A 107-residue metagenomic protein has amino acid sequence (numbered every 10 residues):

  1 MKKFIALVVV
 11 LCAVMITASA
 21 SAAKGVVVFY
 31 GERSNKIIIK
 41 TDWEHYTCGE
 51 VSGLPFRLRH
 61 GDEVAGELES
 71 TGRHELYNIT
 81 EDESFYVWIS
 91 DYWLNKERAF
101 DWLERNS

Functional and structural regions predicted by a protein language model:
M1-I5, V9: Positively charged n-region of N-terminal signal peptides that target proteins for export
A13-A18: N-terminal signal peptide c-region/cleavage motif recognized by signal peptidases
S19-R33: Structural detector for short beta-strands of small beta-barrel domains
A22, I79-S107: Short peripheral tails and domain-boundary helices/loops at the edges of structured domains
R33-I39: Short aromatic-glycine-enriched beta-strand elements
H45-F56: Beta-strand/loop nucleic-acid-binding surfaces
E69-T80: Short, Lys/Arg- and Gly-enriched loop/turn segments at beta-strand edges
